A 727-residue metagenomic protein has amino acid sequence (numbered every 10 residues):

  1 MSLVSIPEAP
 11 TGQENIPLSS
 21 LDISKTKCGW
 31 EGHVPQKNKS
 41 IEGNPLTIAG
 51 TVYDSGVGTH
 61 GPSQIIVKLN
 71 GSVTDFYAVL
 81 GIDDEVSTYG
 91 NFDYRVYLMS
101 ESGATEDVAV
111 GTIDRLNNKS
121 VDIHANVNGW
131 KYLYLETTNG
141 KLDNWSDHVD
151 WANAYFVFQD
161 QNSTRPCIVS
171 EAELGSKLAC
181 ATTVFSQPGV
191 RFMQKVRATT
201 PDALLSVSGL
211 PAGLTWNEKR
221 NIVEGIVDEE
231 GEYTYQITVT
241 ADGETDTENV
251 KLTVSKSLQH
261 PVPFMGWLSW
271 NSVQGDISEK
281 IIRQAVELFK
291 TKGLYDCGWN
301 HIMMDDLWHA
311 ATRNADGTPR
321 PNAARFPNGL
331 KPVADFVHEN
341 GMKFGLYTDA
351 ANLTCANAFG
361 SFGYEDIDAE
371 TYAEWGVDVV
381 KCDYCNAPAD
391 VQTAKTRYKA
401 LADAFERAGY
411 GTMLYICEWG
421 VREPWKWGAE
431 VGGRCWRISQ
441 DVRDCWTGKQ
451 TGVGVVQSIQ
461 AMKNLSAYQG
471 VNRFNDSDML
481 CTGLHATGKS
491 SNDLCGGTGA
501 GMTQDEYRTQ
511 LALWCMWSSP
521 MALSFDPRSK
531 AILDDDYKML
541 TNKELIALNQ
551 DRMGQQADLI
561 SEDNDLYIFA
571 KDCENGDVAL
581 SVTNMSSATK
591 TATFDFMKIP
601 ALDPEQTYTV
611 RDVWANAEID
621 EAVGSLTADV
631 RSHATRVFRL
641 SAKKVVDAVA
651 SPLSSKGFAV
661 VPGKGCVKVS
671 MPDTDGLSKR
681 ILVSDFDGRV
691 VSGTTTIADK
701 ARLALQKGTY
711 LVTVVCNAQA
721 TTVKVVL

Functional and structural regions predicted by a protein language model:
S2, D246-S255, V723-V725: C-terminal edge beta-strand
L3-A172: Gly-Asp-aromatic-enriched flexible segments
L204-E224, G688-V691: Low-complexity "stalk/linker" and mucin-like segments enriched in Ser/Thr/Pro/Ala/Gly
N271, Q284-V391: Aromatic-lined carbohydrate-binding/catalytic grooves of carbohydrate-active enzymes
Y364, M413-A522: Glycan-recognition surfaces
R508, W514-W517, A522-S524, E562-L602 (+2 more regions): Carbohydrate-binding surface patches
A622-V646: C-terminal beta-strand-rich structural cap/linker in extracellular carbohydrate-active enzymes
A650-L727: C-terminal outer-membrane/trafficking sorting elements
